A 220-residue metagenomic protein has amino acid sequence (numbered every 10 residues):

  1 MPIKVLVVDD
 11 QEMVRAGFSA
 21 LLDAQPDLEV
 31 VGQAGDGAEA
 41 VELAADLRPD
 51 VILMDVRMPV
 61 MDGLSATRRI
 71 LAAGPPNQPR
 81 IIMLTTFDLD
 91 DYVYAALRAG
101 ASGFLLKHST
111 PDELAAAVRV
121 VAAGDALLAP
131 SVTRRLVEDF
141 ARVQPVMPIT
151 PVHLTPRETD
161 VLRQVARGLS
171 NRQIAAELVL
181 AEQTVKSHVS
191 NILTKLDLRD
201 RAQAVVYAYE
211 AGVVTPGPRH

Functional and structural regions predicted by a protein language model:
P2-V14, F18-L22, L154: Conserved acidic segment of CheY-like receiver
D9, D55, T85: Active-site residues of response regulator receiver
Q33-V51: Acidic, metal-coordinating helix/loop segments flanking the phosphotransfer/catalytic sites of two-component signaling
D36-E39, M61-R68: Acidic catalytic/metal-coordinating carboxylates
M58: Receiver (REC) domain active-site loop signature in two-component systems and cognate sites in sensor histidine kinases
Y92-R98, G103, H108-P156, D160 (+1 more regions): Short, flexible helix-to-coil linker/hinge segments that flank and couple to helix-turn-helix
G168-Q203: Recognition helix of helix-turn-helix DNA-binding domains
T194-H220: Basic, Lys/Arg-enriched C-terminal extension of HTH/homeodomain DNA-binding domains
